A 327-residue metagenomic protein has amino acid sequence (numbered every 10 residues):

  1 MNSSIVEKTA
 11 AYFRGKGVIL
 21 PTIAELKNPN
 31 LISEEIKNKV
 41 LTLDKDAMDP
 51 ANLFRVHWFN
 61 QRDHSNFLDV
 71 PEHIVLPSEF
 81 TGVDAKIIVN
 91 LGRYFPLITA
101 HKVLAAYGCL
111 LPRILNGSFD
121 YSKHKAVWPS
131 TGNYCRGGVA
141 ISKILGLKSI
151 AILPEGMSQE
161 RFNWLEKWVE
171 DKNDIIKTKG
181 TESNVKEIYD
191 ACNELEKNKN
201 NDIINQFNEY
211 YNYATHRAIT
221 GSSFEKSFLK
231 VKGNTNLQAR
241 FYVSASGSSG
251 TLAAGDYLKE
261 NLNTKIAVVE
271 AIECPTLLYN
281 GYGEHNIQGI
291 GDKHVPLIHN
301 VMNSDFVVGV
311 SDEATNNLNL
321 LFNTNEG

Functional and structural regions predicted by a protein language model:
N2-S122: Positively charged, low-complexity intrinsically disordered leader regions
P71-I88, L104, P112-L115, E194-N198 (+3 more regions): Acidic-glycine-rich active-site phosphate/pyrophosphate-binding loop
V103-K125, C135, T220-N234: Short internal alpha-helix immediately C-terminal to a glycine-rich phosphate-binding loop in Rossmann-like
G117-G156, T235-A253: A short, small-residue-rich loop immediately preceding and capping a beta-strand
H124-K125, R136-N193, T276-G289, V295: Active-site-proximal loop->helix
K186-N200, K259-G327: Active-site/ligand-binding loops adjacent to catalytic centers
L195-S249, A253-A254, L258, N316-G327: Active-site/ligand-binding-proximal alpha/beta "capping" segment
